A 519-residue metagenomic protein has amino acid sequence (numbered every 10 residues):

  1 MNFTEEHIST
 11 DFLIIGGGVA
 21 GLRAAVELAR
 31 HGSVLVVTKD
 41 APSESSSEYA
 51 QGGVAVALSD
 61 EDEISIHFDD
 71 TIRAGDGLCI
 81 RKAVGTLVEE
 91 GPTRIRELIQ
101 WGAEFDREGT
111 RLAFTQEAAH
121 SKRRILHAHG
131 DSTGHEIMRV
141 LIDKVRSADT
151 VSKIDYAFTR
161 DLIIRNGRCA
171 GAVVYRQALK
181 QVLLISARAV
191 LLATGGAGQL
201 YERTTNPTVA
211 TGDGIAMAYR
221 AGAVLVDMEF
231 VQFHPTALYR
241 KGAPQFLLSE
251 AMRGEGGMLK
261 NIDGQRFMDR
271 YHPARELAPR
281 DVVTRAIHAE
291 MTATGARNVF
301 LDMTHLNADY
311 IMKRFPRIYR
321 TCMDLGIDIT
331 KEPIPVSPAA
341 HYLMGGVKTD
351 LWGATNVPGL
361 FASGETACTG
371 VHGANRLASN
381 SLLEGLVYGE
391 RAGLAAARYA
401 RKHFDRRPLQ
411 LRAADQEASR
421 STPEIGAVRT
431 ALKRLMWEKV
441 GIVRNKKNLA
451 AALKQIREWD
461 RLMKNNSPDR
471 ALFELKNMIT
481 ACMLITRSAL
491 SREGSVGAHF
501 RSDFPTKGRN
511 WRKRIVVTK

Functional and structural regions predicted by a protein language model:
M1-T10, E27, S33, A41-S43 (+8 more regions): Glycine- and aromatic-enriched mobile tails/lids
F12-V36: N-terminal Rossmann-like FAD-binding beta1-loop-alpha1 element of flavoenzymes
D40-I72, D76, Q232-P235, A243-F246: Conserved N-terminal glycine-rich FAD pyrophosphate-binding loop of Rossmann-like flavoproteins
P42, M217, A223-I334, L386 (+1 more regions): An anion/pyrophosphate-binding glycine-rich loop and adjacent beta-alpha core in soluble alpha-beta enzymes
A74-F114: Rossmann-like flavin
C79-P92, I125-D143, I154, T204-G212 (+3 more regions): Short beta-strand to alpha-helix junction loop
Q100-Q181, S186, A193, A237-R240 (+1 more regions): Conserved redox-cofactor binding core of oxidoreductases
A187-A189, A193-G198, T366: Glycine-/small-residue-rich beta->alpha transition segments that form the dinucleotide
